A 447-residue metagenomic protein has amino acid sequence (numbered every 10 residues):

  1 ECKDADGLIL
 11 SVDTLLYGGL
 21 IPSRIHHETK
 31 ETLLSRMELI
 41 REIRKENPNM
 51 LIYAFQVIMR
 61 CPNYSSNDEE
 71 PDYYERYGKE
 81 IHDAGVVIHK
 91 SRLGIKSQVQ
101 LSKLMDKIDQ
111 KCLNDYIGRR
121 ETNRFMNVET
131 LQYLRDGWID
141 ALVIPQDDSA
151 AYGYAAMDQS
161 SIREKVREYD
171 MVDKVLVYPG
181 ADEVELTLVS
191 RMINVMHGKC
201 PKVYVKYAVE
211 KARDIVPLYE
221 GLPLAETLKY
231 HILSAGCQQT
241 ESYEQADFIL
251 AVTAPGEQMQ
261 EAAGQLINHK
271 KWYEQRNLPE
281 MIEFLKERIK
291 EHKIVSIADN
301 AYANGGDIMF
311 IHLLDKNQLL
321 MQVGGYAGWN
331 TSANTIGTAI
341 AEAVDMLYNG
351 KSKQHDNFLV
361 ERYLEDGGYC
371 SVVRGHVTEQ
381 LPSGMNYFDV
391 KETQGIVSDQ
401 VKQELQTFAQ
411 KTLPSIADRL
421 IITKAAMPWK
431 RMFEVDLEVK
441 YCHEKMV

Functional and structural regions predicted by a protein language model:
E1-V447: An N-terminal assembly and electron-transfer interface module characteristic of large anaerobic redox and radical
